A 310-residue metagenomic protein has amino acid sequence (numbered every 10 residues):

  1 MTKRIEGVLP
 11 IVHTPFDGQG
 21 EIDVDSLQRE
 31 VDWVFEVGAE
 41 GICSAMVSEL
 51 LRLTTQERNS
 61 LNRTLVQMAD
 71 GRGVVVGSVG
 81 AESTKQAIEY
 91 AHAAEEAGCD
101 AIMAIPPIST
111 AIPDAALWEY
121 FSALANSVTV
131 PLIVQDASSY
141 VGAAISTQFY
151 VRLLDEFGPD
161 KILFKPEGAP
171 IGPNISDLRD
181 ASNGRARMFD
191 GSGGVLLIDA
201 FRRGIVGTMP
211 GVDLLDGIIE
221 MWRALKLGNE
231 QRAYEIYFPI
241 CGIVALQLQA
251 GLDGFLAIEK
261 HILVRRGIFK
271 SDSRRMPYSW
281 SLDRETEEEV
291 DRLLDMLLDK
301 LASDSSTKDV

Functional and structural regions predicted by a protein language model:
T2-A144, L263, Y278: Active-site beta->alpha loop and helix N-cap motifs at the rims of alpha/beta catalytic domains
R4, D23-S26, E30, E57 (+12 more regions): General structural feature for long, well-ordered alpha-helical segments within catalytic domains of soluble enzymes
L9-H13, V37, I205, D213-V310: C-terminal alpha-helical cap/extension of soluble enzyme domains
S44, A104, Q135, P210 (+2 more regions): Residue-level detector of family-conserved "landmark" positions at structurally sensitive sites
G73-V74, L132, K161-I162, A186 (+1 more regions): Secondary-structure boundary/capping signal
Y90, E95-A97, G184-F189, E289-L297: A short, hydrophobic/aromatic-rich structural module that often spans a beta strand with its adjoining loop
S127, S138-L252: Catalytic alpha/beta core domains of metabolic enzymes, predominantly
